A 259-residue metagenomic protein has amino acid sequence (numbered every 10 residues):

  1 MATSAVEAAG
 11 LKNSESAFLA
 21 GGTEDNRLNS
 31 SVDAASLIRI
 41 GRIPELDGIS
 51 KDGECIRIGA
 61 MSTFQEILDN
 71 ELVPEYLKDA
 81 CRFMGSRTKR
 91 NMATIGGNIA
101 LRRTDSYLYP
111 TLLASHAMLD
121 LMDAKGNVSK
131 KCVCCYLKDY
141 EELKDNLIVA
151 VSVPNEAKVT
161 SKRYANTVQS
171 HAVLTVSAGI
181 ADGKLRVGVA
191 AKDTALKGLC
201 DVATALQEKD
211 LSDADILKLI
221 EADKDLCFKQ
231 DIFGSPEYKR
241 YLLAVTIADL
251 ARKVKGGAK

Functional and structural regions predicted by a protein language model:
M1-K259: C-terminal structural segment of proteins
